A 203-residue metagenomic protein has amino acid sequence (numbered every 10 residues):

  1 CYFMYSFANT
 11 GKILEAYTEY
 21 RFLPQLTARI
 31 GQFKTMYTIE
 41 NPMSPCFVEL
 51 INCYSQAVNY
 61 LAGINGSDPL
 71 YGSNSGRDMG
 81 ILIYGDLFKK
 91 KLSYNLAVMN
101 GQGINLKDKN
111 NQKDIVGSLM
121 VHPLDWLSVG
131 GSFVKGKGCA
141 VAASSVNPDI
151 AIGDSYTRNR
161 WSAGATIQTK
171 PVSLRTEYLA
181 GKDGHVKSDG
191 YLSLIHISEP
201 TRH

Functional and structural regions predicted by a protein language model:
C1-G101, N111-V116, M120-G131, L194 (+1 more regions): Outer membrane beta-barrel
Y2-M4, I104, P148-I150: Short secondary-structure boundary micro-motifs
S6-A8, Y71-S75, K107-Q112, A151-N159 (+1 more regions): Replace "Gram-negative outer membrane beta-barrel proteins" with "bacterial and organellar outer membrane beta-barrel
A16, P42-P45, D108-N111, A143-V146 (+2 more regions): Surface-exposed beta-strand edges and their flanking turn/coil or helix-capping segments
I39-P42, C53, Y94, N105-K107 (+2 more regions): Outer-membrane beta-barrel proteins
H122-L194, S198, R202: Detector for outer-membrane/organellar transmembrane beta-barrel domains, recognizing the amphipathic beta-strand
